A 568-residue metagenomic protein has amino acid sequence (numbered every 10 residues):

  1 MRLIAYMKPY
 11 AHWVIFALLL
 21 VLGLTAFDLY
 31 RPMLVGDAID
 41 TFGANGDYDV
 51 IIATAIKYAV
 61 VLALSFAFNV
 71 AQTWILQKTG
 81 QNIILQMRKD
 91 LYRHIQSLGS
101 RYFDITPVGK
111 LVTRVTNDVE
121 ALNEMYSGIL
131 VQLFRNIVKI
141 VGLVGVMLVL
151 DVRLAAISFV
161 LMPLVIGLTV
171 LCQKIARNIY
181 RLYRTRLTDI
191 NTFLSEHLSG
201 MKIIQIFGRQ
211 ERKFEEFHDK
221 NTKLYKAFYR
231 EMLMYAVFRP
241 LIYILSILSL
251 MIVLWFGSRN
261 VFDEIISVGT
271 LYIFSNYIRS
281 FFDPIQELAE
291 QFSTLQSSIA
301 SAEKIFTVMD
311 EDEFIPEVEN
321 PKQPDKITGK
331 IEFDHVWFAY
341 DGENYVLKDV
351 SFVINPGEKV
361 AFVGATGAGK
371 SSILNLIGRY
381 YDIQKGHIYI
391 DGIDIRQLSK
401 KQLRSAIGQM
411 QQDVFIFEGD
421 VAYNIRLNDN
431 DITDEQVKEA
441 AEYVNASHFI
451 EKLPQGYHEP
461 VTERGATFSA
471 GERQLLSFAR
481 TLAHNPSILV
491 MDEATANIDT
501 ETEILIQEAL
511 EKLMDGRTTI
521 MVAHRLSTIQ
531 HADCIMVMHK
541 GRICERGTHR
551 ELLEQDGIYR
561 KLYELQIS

Functional and structural regions predicted by a protein language model:
M7, I39, L76-Q77, H94-V141 (+1 more regions): Juxtamembrane loop-to-helix connectors within ABC transporter transmembrane domains
P9, W13-A26, V61, G128-L182 (+2 more regions): Transmembrane helices of ABC transporter permease
V14-F68, I75, V149-R153, E264-V268: Transmembrane helix-loop-helix hairpins at lipid-water interfaces of multipass membrane proteins, especially the type-1
L22-Y30, A59, A63-V70, L122-M125 (+5 more regions): Hydrophobic alpha-helical transmembrane bundles that constitute the permease/transmembrane domains of multi-pass
D47, A53, V146-V160, R230-E303 (+1 more regions): Helix-loop-helix
L91, I95, I204, I305 (+1 more regions): Helix-loop junctions and hydrophobic alpha-helical segments within the transmembrane domains of large membrane
S100-R101, N117-Y126, L130, V138 (+6 more regions): An intracellular "coupling" helix at the cytosolic face of ABC transporter transmembrane type-1 domains
E317-V318, P324-S568: ABC-type nucleotide-binding domain
